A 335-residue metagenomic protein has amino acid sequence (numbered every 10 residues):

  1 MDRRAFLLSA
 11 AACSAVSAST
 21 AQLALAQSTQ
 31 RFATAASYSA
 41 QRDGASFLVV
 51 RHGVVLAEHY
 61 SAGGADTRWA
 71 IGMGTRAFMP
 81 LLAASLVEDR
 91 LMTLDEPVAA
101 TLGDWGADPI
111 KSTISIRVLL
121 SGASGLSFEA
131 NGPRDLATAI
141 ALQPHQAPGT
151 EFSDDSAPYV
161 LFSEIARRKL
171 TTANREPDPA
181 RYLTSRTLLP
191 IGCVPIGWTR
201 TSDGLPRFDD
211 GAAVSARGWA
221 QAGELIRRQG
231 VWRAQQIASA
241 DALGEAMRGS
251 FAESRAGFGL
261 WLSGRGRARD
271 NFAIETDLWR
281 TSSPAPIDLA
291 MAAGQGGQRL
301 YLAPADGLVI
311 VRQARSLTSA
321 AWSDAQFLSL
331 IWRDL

Functional and structural regions predicted by a protein language model:
M1, A18-T34, R42: C-terminal segment of N-terminal export signals and the immediately downstream linker at the start of the mature
M1-S14: N-terminal secretory signal peptides and thylakoid transit peptides that target proteins across membranes
A35-G64, L300-A303, G307-R312: A short, well-structured edge-of-sheet supersecondary motif
G53, W69-D95, L119, F162-A166 (+1 more regions): Active-site SXXK
V54-E58, L120-P158, E176-G197: Short, charged, amphipathic alpha-helices and their helix-cap/turn boundaries
E88-S124, T171-D210: Active-site helix/loop module of the DD-peptidase/beta-lactamase fold, centered on the serine-lysine SxxK catalytic
P158-A166, D210-W232, Q298-Q313: Active-site-proximal alpha-helical segments within enzyme catalytic domains
V194-G197, R248-V309: Active-site Gly/Thr loop motif
